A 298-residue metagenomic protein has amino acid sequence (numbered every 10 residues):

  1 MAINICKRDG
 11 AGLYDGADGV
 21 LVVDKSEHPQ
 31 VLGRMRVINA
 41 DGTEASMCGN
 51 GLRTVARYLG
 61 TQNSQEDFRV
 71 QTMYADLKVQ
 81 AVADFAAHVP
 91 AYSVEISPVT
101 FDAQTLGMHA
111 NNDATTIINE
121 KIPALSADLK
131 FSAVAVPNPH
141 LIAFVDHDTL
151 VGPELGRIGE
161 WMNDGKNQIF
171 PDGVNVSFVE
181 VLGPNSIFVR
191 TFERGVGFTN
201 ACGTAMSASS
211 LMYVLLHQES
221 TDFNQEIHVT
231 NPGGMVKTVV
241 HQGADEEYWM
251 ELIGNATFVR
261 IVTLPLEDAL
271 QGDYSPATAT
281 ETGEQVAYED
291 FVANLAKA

Functional and structural regions predicted by a protein language model:
M1-V89, I142-A298: A glycine-rich beta-to-alpha transition motif near the start of alpha/beta enzyme domains, typified by
M73-A75, S97, P123-D128, P232: Short strand-coil-strand connectors
Q80-D84, N119-P123, K130-A133, E226: A generic local secondary-structure boundary/capping motif
A91-V99: Membrane helix-loop-helix hairpins that form the core translocation module of multi-pass transporters
S93, K130-A133, L252: Active-site-proximal beta-strand elements of phosphoester/diester hydrolases
T100-Q104, L150-V151: Short, charged/polar, Gly/Pro-enriched secondary-structure boundary elements
D102-A103, G107-L129: Active-site glycine-rich loop that binds ribose-phosphate moieties when present
